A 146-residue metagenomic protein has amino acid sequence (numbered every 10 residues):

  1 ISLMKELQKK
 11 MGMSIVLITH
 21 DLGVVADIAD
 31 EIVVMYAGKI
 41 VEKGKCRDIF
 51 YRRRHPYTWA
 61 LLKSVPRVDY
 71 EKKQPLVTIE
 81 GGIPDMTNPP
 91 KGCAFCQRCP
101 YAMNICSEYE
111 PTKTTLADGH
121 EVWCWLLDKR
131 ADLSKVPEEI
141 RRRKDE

Functional and structural regions predicted by a protein language model:
I1-P75: P-loop NTP-binding/switch modules centered on Walker-like glycine-rich loops
C46-E146: Charged, flexible cofactor/metal-binding loops and thiol motifs
